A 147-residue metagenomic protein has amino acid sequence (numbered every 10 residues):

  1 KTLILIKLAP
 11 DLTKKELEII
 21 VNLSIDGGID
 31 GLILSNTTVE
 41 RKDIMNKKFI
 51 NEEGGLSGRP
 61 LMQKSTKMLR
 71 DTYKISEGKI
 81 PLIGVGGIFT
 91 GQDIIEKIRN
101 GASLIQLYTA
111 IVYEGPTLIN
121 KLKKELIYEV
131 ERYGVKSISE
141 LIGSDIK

Functional and structural regions predicted by a protein language model:
K1-P10, K74-G84: Short beta-strand/loop segments at the ligand-binding rim of alpha/beta enzyme cores
K1-V39: Acidic, glycine-rich loop-and-beta core segments that form the ion-binding/anion-interacting portion of active sites
A9, G58-L61, I83-G87, Y108: Glycine- and other small-residue-rich loops at beta-strand/loop junctions that grip anionic moieties
L12-D26, Y73-G78, I88-I105: Catalytic cores of alpha/beta
E16, I20, S65-M68, D93 (+2 more regions): A general structural detector for well-ordered alpha-helical segments in enzyme core domains, enriched
L23-G78: Glycine/Thr-rich beta-alpha phosphate-binding loop at enzyme active sites
G31-V39, G87-I88, I94-K121: Glycine-rich phosphate-binding active-site loops on the catalytic face of alpha/beta enzymes
K42-G58, I98, I111-V135: C-terminal helical cap(s) of enzyme catalytic domains, especially alpha/beta-barrels
